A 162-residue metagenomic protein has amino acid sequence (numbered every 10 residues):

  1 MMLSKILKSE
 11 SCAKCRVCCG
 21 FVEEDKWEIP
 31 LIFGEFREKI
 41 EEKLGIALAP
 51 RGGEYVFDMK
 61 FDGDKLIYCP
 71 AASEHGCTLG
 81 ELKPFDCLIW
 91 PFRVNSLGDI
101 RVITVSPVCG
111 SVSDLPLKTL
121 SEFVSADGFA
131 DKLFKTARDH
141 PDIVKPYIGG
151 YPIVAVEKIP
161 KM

Functional and structural regions predicted by a protein language model:
M1-M162: Short loop/turn segments that flank or connect secondary-structure elements
